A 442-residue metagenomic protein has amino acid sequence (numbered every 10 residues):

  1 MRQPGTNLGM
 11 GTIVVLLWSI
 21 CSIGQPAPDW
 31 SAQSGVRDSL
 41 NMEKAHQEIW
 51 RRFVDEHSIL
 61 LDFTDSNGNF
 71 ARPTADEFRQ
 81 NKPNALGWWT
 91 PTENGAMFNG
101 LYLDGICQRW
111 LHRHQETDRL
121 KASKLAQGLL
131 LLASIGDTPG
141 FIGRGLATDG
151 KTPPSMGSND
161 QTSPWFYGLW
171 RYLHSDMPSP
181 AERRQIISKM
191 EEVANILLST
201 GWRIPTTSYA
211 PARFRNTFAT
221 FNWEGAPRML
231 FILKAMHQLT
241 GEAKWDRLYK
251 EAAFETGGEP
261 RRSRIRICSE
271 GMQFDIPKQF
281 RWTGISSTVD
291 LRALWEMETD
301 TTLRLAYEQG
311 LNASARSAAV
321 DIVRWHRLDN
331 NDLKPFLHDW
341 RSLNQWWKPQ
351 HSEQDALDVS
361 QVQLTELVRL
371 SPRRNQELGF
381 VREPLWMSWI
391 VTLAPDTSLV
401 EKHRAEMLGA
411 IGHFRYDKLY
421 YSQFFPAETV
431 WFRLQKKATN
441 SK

Functional and structural regions predicted by a protein language model:
G11-S22: Bacterial N-terminal signal peptides
P26-N94, S123-K124, G128-G145, A181-R184 (+3 more regions): Low-complexity, Ser/Thr/Pro/Gly-enriched N-terminal "stalk/linker" regions
P26-R52, P178-S179, S287-K442: Terminal, non-catalytic domain-edge segments
I59-P91, T138-S158, T206-P227, R266-A293 (+3 more regions): Carbohydrate-binding/catalytic loop surfaces
G87, P91-H112, K124, A147 (+2 more regions): Non-membrane alpha-helical segments in proteins
G157-K234: Aromatic- and glycine-enriched pocket-lining scaffold segments that form the walls of small-molecule binding clefts
N222-R264: Beta-propeller domains
L248-A319: Long, internal scaffold/assembly segments composed of regular secondary structure
